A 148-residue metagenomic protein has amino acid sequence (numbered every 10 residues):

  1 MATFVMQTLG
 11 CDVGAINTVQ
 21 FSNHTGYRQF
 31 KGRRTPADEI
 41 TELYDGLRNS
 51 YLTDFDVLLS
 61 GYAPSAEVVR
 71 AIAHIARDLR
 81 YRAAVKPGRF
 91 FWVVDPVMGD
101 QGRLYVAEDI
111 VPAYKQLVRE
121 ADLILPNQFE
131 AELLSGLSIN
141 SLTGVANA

Functional and structural regions predicted by a protein language model:
A2-G99: Conserved N-terminal subdomain of the carbohydrate kinase-like
L104-A148: Conserved phosphate/ATP/ADP-binding segment of small-molecule kinases
